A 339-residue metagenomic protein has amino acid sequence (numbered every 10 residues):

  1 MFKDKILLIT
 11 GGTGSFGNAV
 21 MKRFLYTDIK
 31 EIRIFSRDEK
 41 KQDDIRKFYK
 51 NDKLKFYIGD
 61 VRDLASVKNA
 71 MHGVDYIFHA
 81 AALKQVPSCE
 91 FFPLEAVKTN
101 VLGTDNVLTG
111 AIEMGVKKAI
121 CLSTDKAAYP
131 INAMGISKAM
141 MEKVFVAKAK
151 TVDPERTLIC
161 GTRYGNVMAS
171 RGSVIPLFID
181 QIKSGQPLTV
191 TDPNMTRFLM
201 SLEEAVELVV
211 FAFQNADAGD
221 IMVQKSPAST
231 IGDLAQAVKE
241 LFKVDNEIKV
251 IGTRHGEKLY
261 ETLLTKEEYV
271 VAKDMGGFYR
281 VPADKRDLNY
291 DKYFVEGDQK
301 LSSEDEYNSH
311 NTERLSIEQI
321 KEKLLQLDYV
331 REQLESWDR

Functional and structural regions predicted by a protein language model:
K5-T27: N-terminal Rossmann NAD(P)H-binding glycine-rich loop of SDR-like oxidoreductase domains
T10, M71-A80, C121: Rossmann-fold scaffold of SDR-type NAD(P)-dependent oxidoreductases
D28-K41: Conserved glycine-rich Rossmann-like NAD(P)H-binding loop of the short-chain dehydrogenase/reductase
S36, I58, K98, D192 (+1 more regions): Conserved residues in the N-terminal Rossmann fold of short-chain dehydrogenase/reductase
K55-Y76: Conserved Rossmann-fold cofactor-binding substructure of NAD(P)-dependent oxidoreductases
F56, A96, A119, I159-T162: Hydrophobic/aromatic anchor residues within beta-strands of the central parallel beta-sheet of Rossmann-like
H79, L83-A139, K143, A147: Conserved Rossmann-fold NAD(P)-dependent oxidoreductase catalytic core, especially the SDR/UDP-sugar
K143, A147-R339: Strand-loop microenvironment adjacent to phosphate/nucleotide-handling motifs in alpha/beta enzyme folds
